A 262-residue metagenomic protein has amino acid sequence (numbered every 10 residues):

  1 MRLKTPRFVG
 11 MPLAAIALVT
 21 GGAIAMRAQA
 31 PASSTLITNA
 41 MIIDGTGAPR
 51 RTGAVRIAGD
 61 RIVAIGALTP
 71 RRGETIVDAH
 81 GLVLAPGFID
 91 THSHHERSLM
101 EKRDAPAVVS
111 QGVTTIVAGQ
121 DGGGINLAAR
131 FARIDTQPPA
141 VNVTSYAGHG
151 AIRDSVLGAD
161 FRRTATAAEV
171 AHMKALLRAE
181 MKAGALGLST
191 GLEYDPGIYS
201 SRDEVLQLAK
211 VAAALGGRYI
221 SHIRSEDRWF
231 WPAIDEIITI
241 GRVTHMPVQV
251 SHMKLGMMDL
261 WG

Functional and structural regions predicted by a protein language model:
M1-P6: N-terminal secretory signal peptides that target proteins for export/translocation
G10-G21: Bacterial N-terminal signal peptides
T20-A32: Bacterial Sec-dependent signal peptides at the C-terminal "C-region" and cleavage site
A30-S33, I42, T46-G87: Histidine-rich, glycine-flanked metal-binding segment
I37-N39, I62, V250: Hydrophobic residues on conserved beta-strands that form the core of alpha/beta folds
A79-L84, F88-S93, E101-T190, A209-K210: Divalent-metal coordination cores built from histidine and acidic residues
F88-S98, Y219-S225: Histidine-centered catalytic micro-motifs
A165-G191, P196-G262: Histidine/acidic residue-rich metal-binding segments in metalloenzymes
